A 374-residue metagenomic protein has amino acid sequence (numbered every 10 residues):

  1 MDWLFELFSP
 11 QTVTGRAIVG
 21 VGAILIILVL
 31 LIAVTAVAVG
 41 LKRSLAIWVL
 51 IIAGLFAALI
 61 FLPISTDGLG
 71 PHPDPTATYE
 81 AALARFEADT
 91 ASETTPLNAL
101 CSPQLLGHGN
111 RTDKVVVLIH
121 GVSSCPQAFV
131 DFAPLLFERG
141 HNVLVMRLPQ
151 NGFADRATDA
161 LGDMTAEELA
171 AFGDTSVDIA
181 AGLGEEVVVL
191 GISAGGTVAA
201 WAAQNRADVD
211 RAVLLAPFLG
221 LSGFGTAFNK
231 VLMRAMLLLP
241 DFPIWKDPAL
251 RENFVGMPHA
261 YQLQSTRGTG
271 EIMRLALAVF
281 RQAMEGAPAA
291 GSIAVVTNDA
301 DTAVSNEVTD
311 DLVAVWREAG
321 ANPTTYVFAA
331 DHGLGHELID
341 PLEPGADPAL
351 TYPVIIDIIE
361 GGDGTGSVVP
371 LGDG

Functional and structural regions predicted by a protein language model:
D2-A81: N-terminal membrane-anchoring alpha-helices
P71-L97, P217-E285, V327-P353: The alpha/beta-hydrolase serine catalytic core
L97-N151: Short, surface-exposed "cap/lid" segments of acyl-processing enzymes
L106-N110, H259-H332, A346-E360, G366-S367: Serine-hydrolase catalytic core
R147-A154, F218, D331: Short beta-to-alpha linker loops that shape the active-site pocket of alpha/beta-hydrolase fold enzymes
A154-L183: Catalytic nucleophile-loop/oxyanion-hole region of alpha/beta-hydrolase and closely related hydrolase-like folds
L190-G195, A199: Gly/Ala-rich beta-loop-alpha elbow adjacent to hydrolase catalytic centers
